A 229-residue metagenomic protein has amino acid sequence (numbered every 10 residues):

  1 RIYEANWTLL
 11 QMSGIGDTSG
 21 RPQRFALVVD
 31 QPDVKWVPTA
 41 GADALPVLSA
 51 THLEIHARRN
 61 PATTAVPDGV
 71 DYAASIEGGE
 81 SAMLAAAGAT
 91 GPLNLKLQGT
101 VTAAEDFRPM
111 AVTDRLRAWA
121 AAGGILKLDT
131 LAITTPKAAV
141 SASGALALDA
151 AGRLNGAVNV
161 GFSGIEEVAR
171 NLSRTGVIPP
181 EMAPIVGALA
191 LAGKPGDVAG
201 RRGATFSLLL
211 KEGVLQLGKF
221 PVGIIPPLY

Functional and structural regions predicted by a protein language model:
R1-Y229: Glycine-rich, small/hydroxylated-residue low-complexity segments
